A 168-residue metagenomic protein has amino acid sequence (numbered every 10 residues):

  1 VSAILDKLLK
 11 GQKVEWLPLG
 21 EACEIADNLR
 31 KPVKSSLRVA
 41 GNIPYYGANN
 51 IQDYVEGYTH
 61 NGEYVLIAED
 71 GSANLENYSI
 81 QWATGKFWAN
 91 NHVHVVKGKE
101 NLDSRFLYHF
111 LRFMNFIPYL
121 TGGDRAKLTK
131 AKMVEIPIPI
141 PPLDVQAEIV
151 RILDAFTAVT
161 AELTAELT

Functional and structural regions predicted by a protein language model:
V1, K13-V14, V134-A165: Amphipathic alpha-helical segments
A3-L9, K31-V33, G122-R125, E135-I140 (+1 more regions): Short, recurring structural edge motifs at helix starts
D6, Y64, K86, E166-T168: Short amphipathic alpha-helical linker/capping segments at the junctions of internal repeats and modular domains
L8-L29, S36-Y45: Non-catalytic DNA-recognition/assembly elements of restriction-modification systems
S36-R38, K127-K130: A short beta-turn/loop motif at secondary-structure boundaries
G47-R112, D124, T129: A short beta-sheet element
Y108-H109, N115-G122, P137: Well-ordered mid-protein domain cores that form the structural environment of catalytic cofactors
